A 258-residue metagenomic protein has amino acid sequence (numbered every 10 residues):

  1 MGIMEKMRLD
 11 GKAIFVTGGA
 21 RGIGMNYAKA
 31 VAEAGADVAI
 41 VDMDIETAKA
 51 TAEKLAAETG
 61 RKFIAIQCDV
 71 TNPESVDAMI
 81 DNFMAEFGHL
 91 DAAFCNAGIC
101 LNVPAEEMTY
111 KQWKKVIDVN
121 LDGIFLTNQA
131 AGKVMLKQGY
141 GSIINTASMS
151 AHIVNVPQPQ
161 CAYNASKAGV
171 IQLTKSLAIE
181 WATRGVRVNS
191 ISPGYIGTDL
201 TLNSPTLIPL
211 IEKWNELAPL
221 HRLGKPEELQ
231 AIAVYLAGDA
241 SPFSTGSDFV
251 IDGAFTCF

Functional and structural regions predicted by a protein language model:
G2-R8, V234, T245-F258: Short C-terminal tail/terminal secondary-structure segment of NAD(P)H-dependent dehydrogenase/reductase domains
I45-E46, Q67-A78, Y110, E227-E228: The beta1-alpha1 cofactor-binding region of Rossmann-like NAD(H)/NADP(H)-dependent oxidoreductases
F94, A182, R187, S244-G246: Short, small/polar-rich loop/turn modules that mediate ligand/substrate recognition or access, typified
P104-A105, T109-I117, P159, W214: Substrate-binding pocket helix/loop in short-chain dehydrogenase/reductase
N128, S166, T174: Active-site helix of classical SDR
K133, I179-T183, P242: Alpha-helical segment proximal to the catalytic Tyr-Lys
S148: Residue(s) in the substrate-gating loop at a strand-loop-helix junction that position the organic substrate next
